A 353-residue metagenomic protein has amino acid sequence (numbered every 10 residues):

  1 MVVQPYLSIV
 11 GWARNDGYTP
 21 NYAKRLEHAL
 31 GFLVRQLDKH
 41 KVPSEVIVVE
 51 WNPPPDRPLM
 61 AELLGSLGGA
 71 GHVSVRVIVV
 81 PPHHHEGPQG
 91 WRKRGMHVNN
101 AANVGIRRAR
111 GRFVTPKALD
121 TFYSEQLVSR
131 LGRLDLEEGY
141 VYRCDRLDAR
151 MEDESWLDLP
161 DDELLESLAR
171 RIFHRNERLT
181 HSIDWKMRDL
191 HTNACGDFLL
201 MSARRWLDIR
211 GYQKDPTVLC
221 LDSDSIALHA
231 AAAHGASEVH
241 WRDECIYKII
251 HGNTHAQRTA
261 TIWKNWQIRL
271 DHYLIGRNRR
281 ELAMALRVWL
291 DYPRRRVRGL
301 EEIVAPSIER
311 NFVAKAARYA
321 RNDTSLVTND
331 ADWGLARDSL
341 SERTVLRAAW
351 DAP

Functional and structural regions predicted by a protein language model:
M1-D38: N-proximal low-complexity "stem/linker" segments adjacent to membrane-targeting elements
Y6-V10, E45, I226: Cell-envelope/extracellular polymer assembly enzymes that use nucleotide-activated donors
V42-P55, R76-H83: Short beta-strand/loop segment that forms part of the nucleotide-sugar
P58-R108: Active-site-proximal specificity loops/subdomain of glycosyltransferases
K93, I106, S124-D215: Conserved catalytic core of nucleotide-sugar-dependent glycosyltransferases
V98-N103, D120-T121, V128, A194-F198 (+1 more regions): Conserved glycosyltransferase catalytic-site signature
G111-S124: Short beta-strand-to-loop acidic/aromatic patch adjacent to the donor-nucleotide binding site
M187-R188, N193-C195, D215-P353: C-terminal catalytic/acceptor-binding lobe
